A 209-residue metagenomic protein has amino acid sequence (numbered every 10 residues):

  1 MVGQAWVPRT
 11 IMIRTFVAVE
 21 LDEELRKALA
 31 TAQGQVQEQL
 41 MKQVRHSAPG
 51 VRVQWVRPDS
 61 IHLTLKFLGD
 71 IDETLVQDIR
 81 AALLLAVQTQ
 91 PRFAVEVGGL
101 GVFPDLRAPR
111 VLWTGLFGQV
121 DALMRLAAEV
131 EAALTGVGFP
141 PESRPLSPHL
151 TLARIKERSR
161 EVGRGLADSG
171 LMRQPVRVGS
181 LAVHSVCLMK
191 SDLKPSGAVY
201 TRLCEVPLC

Functional and structural regions predicted by a protein language model:
W6-C209: Histidine-dependent nucleotide/RNA phosphoesterase domain, centered on the 2H-phosphoesterase fold with its duplicated
